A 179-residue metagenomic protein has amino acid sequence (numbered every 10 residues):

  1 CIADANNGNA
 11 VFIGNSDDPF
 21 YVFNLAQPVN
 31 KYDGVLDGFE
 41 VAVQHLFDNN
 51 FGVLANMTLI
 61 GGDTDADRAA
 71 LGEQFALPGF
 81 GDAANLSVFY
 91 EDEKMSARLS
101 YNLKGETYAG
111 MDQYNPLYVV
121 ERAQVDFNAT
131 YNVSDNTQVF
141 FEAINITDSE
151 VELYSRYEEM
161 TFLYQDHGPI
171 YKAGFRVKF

Functional and structural regions predicted by a protein language model:
C1-D112, D135, T147: Gram-negative outer-membrane beta-barrel transporters
V29, A66, S96, V120 (+2 more regions): Intrinsically disordered, low-complexity sequence elements enriched in Ser/Thr/Gly/Pro
V29-Y32, P116-V119, Y164: Outer-membrane beta-barrel proteins
V35-D37, F80-A84, E121-V125, H167-Y171: Residues that define the transmembrane beta-barrel architecture of outer-membrane proteins
V41, F127-A129: Short, basic/aromatic-rich helical patch in the C-terminal catalytic core of site-specific tyrosine
V53, L103-G110, V119, T130-F179: C-terminal beta-signal and adjacent terminal beta-strands/loops of Gram-negative outer-membrane beta-barrel proteins
G61, A70-E73, Y114-P116, R156-E159 (+1 more regions): Short, charged/polar low-complexity linear motifs in solvent-exposed/disordered segments
